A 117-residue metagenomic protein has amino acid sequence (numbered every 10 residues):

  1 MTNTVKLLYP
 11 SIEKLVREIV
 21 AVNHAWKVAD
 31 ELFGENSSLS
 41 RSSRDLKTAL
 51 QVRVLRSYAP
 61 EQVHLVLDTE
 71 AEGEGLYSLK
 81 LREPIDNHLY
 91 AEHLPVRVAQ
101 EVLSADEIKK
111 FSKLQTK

Functional and structural regions predicted by a protein language model:
M1-I19: Short, charge/polar-rich alpha-helical segments
N3-L7, P60, I108-S112: Long, contiguous all-alpha helical interaction modules
L15-D30, L50-Q51: Non-transmembrane amphipathic alpha-helical segments
V28-R41, V63: Charged, low-complexity interaction regions
E35-A49, D68: Short, charged, amphipathic alpha-helical segments
T48-V66: Amphipathic alpha-helical coiled-coil segments
D68-K117: Amphipathic alpha-helical binding modules
